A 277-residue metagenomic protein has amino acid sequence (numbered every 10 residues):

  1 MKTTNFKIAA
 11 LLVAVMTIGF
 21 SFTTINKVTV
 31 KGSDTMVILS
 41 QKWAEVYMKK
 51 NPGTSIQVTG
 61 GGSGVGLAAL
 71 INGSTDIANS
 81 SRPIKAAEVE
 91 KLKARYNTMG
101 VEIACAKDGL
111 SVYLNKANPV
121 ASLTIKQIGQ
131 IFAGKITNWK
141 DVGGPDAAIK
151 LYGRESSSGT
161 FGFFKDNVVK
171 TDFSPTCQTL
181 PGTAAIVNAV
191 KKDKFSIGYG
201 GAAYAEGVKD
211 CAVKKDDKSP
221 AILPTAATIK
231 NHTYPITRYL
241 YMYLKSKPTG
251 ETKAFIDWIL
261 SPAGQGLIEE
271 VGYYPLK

Functional and structural regions predicted by a protein language model:
M1-K2, V15: A detector of low-complexity, intrinsically disordered, Ser/Thr/Gly/Pro/Ala-rich segments
K2-A10: Bacterial N-terminal signal peptides that target proteins for export
A9-S21: Bacterial N-terminal signal peptides
F22-K277: Exported/periplasmic ABC-transporter solute-binding proteins
